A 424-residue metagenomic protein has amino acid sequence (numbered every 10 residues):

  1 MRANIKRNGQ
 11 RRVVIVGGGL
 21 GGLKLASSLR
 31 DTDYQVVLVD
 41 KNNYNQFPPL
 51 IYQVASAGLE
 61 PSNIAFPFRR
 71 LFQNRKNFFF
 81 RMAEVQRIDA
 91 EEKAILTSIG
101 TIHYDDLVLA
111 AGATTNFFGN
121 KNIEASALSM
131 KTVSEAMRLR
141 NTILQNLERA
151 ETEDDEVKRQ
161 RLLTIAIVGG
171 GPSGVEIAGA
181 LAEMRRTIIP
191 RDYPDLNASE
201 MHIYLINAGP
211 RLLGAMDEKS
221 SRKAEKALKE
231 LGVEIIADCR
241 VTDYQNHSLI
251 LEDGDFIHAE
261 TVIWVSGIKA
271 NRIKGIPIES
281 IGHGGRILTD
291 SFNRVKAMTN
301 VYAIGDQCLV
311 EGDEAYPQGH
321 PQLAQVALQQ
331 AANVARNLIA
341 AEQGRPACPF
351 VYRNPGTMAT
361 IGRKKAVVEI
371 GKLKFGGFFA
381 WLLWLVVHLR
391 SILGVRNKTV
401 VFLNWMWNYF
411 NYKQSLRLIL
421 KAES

Functional and structural regions predicted by a protein language model:
M1-V14, F78-A166, I263: FAD-binding core/adjacent interface of flavoenzyme oxidoreductases
R2-F79, Q86, P172-A215, I263: Beta1-alpha1 glycine-rich phosphate/pyrophosphate-binding loop at the start of Rossmann-like nucleotide-binding domains
Q10, V326, Q330-S424: C-terminal, flexible cofactor-proximal segment of oxidoreductases
V14-V16, H103-G112, V241, L249 (+2 more regions): Short hydrophobic core segments
G21, G112-T115, A178, I268-A270: Short glycine-rich anion-binding loops that position phosphate/pyrophosphate groups of nucleotides and phosphorylated
K76-R87, A182-S291, V295-A297, A347: A Rossmann-like FAD-binding core segment of flavoenzymes
A125-D155, H247-S248, F256-Q329: FAD-site-proximal beta/loop scaffold in flavoenzymes
R159-M216, K223, E234-I236, P321-A340 (+2 more regions): Rossmann-like dinucleotide-binding core of oxidoreductases
